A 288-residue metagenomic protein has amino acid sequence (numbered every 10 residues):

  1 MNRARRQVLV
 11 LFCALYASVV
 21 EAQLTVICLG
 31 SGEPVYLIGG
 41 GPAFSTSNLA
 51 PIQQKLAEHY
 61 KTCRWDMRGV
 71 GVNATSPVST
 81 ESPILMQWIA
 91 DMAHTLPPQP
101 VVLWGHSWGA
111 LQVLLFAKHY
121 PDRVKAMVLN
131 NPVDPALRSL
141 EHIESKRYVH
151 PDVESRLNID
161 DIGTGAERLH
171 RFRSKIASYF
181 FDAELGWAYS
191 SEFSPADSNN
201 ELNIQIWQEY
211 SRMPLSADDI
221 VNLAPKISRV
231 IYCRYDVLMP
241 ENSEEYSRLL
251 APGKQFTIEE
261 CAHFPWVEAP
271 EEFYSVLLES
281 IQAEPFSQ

Functional and structural regions predicted by a protein language model:
I27-T75: Conserved HGGG/HGGXW glycine-rich cap/lid loop of the alpha/beta-hydrolase fold
M67-W104: Active-site loop/oxyanion-hole signature of alpha/beta-hydrolase fold enzymes
G105-G109, V113: Gly/Ala-rich beta-loop-alpha elbow adjacent to hydrolase catalytic centers
M127-D160: Flexible "cap/lid" loop of the alpha/beta hydrolase fold
D161-M213: Conserved alpha/beta-hydrolase catalytic His-Asp/Glu region
P195-E244: Conserved serine/cysteine hydrolase catalytic core
E244, R248-H263: Catalytic histidine neighborhood in serine/cysteine hydrolases with alpha/beta-hydrolase-type architecture
C261-P270, Y274: Catalytic histidine-centered segment of alpha/beta-hydrolase-like enzymes
